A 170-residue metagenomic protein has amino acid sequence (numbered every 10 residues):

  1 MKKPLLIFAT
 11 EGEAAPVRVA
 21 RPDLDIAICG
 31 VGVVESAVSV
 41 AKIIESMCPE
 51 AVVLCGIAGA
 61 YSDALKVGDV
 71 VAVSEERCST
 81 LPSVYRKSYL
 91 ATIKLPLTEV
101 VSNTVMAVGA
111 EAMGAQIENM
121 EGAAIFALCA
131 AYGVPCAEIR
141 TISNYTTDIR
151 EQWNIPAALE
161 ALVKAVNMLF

Functional and structural regions predicted by a protein language model:
M1-L5: Extreme N-terminal starter segment of soluble prokaryotic enzymes
A9: Internal glycine-rich, Lys/Arg-flanked active-site/core loops of soluble domains
A14-F170: Glycine-rich phosphate- or other oxyanion-binding loops that anchor nucleotides, phosphorylated ligands
